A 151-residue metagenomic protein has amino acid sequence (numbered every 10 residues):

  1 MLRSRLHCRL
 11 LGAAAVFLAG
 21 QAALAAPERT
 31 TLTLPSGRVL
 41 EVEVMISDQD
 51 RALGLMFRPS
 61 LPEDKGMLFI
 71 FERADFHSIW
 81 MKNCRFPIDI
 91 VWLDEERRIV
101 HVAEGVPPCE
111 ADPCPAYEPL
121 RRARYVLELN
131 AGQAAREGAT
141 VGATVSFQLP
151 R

Functional and structural regions predicted by a protein language model:
L2-L11: Bacterial N-terminal signal peptides that target proteins for export
A19-A22: N-terminal signal peptide c-region/cleavage motif recognized by signal peptidases
A26-R151: Compact, glycine-rich, soluble single-domain proteins
